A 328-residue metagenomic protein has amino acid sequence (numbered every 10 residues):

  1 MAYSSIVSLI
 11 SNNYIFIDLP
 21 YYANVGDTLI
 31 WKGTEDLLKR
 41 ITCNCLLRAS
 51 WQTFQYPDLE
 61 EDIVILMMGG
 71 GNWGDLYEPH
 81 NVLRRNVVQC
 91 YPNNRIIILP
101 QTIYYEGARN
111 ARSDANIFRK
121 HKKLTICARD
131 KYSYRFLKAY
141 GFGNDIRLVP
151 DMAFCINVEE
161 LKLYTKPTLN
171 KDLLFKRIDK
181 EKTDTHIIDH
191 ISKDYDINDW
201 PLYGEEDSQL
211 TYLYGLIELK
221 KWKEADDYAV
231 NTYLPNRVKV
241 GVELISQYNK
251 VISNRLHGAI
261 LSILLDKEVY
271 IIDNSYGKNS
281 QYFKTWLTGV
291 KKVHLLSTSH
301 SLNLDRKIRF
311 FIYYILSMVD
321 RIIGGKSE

Functional and structural regions predicted by a protein language model:
M1-E328: Active-site anion-handling motifs in enzyme catalytic cores
